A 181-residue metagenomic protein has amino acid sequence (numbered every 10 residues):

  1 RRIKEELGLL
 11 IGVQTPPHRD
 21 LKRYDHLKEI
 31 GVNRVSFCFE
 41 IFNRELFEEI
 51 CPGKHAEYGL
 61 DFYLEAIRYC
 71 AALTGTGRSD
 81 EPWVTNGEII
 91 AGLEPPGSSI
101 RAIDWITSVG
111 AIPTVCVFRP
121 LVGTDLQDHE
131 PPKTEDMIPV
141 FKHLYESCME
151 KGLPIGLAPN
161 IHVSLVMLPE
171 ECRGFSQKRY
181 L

Functional and structural regions predicted by a protein language model:
R1, Y24, Y63-A71, S99-D104 (+2 more regions): Generic structural signal for well-ordered alpha-helices, preferentially at hydrophobic/aromatic core positions
R1-A66, N86, T114: Core AdoMet radical
L10, Q14, H18-R19, G53 (+2 more regions): Conserved strand-turn element in the central/C-terminal portion of the radical SAM core barrel that lines
G75-P82, P96, I100-L181: Auxiliary Fe-S-binding modules of radical SAM enzymes
